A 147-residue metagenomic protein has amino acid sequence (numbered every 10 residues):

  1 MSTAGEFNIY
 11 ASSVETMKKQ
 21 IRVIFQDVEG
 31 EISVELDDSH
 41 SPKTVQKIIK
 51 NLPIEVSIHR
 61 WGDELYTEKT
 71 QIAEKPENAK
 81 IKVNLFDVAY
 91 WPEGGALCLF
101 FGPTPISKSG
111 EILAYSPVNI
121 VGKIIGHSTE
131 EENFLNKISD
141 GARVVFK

Functional and structural regions predicted by a protein language model:
S2-E55: Start-of-domain signal
V34, D38-K47, N51-K147: Glycine-rich active-site loops that engage anionic ligands at enzyme catalytic sites
